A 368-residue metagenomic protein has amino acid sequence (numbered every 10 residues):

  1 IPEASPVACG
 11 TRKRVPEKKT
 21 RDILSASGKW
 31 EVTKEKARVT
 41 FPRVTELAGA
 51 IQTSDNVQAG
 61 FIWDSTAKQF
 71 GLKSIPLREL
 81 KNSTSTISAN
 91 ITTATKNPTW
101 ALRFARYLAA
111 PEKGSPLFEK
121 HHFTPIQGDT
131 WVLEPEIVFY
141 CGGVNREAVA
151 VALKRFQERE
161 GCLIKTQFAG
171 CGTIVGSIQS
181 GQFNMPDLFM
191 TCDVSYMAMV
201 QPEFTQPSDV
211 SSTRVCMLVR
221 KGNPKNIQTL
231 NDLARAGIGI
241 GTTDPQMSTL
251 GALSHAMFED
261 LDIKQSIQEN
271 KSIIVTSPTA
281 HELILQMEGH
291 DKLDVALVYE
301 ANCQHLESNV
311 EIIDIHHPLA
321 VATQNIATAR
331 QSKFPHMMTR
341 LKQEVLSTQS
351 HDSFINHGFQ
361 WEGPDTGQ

Functional and structural regions predicted by a protein language model:
I1-Q167, G172-P186, T191-T213, V219-Q368: Exported/periplasmic ABC-transporter solute-binding proteins
